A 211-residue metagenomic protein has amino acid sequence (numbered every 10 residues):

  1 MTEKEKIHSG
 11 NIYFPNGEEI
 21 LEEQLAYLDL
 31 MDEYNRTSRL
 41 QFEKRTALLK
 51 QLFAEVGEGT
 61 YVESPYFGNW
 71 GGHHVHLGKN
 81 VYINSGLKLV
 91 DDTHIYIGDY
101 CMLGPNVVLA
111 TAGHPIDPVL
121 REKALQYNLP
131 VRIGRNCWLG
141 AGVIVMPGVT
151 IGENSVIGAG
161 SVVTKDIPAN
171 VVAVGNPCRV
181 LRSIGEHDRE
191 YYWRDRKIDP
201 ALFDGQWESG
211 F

Functional and structural regions predicted by a protein language model:
M1-G59, C178-F211: Terminal amphipathic alpha-helical/low-complexity segments used for targeting or macromolecular assembly
R39, E43, S64-T150, N176-P177 (+1 more regions): Flexible, glycine/small-residue-enriched loop-and-beta-strand segment within the central core of proteins
Y61, W138, V156, V172-V174: Short-chain dehydrogenase/reductase
M102, S155-V156: Short alpha-helix at the nucleotide-sugar/activated-sugar donor binding site of glycosyltransferases and closely
T150, T164-K165: Active-site/ligand-binding-proximal alpha/beta "capping" segment
G152-S155, P168-N170: Conserved catalytic segment of ABC-fold P-loop ATPases
I157-G160, D166: Conserved metal-binding segment of the jelly-roll/cupin
